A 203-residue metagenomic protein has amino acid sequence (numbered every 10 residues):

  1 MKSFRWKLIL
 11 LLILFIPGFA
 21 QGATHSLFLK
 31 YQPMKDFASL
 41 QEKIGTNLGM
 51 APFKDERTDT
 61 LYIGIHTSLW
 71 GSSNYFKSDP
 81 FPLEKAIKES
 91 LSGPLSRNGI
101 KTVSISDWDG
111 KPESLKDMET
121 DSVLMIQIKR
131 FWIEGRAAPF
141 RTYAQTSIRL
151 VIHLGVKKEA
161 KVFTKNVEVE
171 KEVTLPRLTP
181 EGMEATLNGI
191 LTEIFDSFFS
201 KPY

Functional and structural regions predicted by a protein language model:
M1-L8: Bacterial N-terminal signal peptides that target proteins for export
I9-G18: Bacterial N-terminal signal peptides
G18-P94, S200-Y203: A structural "domain/chain start" motif
Q21-I44, G99, T142, G155-Y203: C-terminal/domain-edge helix-coil "capping" segments
A23-K35, D107-A160: Surface-exposed short loop/turn segments
P52-E56, Q127-I133, E170: Generic short beta-strand segments
L83, I87, L91, K111 (+2 more regions): Stable alpha-helical elements in mature extracytoplasmic
S92, S96-S114: Short beta-strand->alpha-helix linker/helix-N-cap micro-motif that forms a surface specificity/interaction loop
